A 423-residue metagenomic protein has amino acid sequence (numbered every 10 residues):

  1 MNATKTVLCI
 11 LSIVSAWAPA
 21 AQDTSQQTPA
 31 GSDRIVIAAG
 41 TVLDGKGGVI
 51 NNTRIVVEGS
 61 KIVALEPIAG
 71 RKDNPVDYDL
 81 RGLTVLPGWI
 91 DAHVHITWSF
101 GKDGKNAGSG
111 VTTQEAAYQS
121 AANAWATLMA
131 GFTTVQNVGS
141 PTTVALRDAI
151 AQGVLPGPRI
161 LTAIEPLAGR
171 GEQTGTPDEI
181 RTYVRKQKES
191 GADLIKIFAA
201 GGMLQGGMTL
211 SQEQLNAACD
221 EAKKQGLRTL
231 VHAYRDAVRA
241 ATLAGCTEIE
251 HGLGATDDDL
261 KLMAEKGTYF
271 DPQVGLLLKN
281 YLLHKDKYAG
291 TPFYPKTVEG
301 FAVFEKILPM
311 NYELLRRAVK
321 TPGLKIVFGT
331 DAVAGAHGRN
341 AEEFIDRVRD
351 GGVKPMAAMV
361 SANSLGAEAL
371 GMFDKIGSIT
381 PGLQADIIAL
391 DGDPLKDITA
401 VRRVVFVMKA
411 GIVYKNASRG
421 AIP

Functional and structural regions predicted by a protein language model:
Q26-Q27, V42-R54, I68-A69, K354-M359 (+1 more regions): Acidic, glycine-enriched loop/beta-strand segments at the rims of small-molecule binding/catalytic pockets
T28-D33, V42, K46-L86: Histidine-rich, glycine-flanked metal-binding segment
L83-Q152, E213, D236-A244: Metal-associated gating/positioning segment near the N- to mid-region
W98-A117, W125, P156-G157, L161-I164 (+2 more regions): Active-site gating loops and adjacent loop-to-helix segments of metal-dependent hydrolytic enzymes
F100-D103, R147-D148, G207, V238-G245 (+5 more regions): Histidine/acidic-residue-rich catalytic or RNA/ligand-binding cores of hydrolases and nuclease-related proteins
A117-T143, G157-A168, S190-M203, R228 (+2 more regions): Divalent metal-dependent hydrolysis catalytic cores, especially in the metallo-beta-lactamase
E179-E189, D193-A199, G206-F270, H284-K287 (+1 more regions): Histidine/acidic residue-rich metal-binding segments in metalloenzymes
K224, P295-K296, I307-D393: His/Asp/Glu-enriched, well-ordered alpha-helical/loop segment that forms or immediately abuts the divalent-metal
